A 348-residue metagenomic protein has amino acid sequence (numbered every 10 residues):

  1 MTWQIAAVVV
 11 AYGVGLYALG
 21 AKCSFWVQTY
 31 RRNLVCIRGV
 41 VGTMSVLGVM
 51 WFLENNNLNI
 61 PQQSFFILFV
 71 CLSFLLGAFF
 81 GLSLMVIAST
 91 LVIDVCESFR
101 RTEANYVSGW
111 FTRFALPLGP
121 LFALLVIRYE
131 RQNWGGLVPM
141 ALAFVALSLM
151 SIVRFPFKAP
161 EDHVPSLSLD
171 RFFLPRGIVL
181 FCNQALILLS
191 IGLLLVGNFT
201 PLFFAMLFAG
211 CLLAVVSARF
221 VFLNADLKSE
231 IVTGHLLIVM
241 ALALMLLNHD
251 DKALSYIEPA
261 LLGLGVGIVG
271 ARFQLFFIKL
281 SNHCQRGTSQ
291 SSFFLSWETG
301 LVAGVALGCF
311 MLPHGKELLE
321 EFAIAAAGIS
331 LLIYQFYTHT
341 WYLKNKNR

Functional and structural regions predicted by a protein language model:
L16-G20, F203-L227, G234, I238: Transmembrane alpha-helices of Major Facilitator/SLC transporters
V41-Q62, L236-D250: C-terminal ends and interior cores of transmembrane alpha-helices in multi-pass membrane transporters/permeases
P61-S83, A253-G270: Hydrophobic core of transmembrane alpha-helices in multi-pass small-molecule transporters, especially MFS/SLC-type
L72-W110: Cytoplasmic helix-loop-helix junction between adjacent transmembrane helices in 12-TM secondary transporters
R100-L124, F294-A306: Glycine-rich segments within core transmembrane alpha-helices of 12-TM secondary carriers
N133-I152, L318-W341: Symmetry-related core transmembrane helices of the 12-TM Major Facilitator Superfamily/SLC fold
K228-F273: C-terminal transmembrane helical hairpin of 12-TM major facilitator-type secondary transporters
S281-K316: A late C-terminal transmembrane helix in Major Facilitator Superfamily
